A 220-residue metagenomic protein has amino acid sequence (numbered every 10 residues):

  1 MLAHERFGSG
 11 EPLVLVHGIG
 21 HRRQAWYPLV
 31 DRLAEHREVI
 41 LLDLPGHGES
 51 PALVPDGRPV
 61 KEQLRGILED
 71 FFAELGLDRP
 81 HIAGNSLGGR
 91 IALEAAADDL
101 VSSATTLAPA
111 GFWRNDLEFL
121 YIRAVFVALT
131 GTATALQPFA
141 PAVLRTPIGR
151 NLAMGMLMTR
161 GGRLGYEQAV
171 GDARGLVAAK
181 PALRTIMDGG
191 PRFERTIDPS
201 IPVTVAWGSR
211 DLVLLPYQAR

Functional and structural regions predicted by a protein language model:
L2, F7, Y27, I40-L87 (+1 more regions): Active-site loop/oxyanion-hole signature of alpha/beta-hydrolase fold enzymes
G10, G18-H21, S86: Active-site glycine-rich loops that stabilize anionic/oxyanionic intermediates across multiple enzyme folds
G18-P28, V39: Serine-hydrolase catalytic-loop signature spanning alpha/beta hydrolases and amidase-signature enzymes
A97, V101-Q137: Flexible "cap/lid" loop of the alpha/beta hydrolase fold
T106, F139-I197: Conserved alpha/beta-hydrolase catalytic His-Asp/Glu region
P199, V205-W207: Short beta-strand/loop motif that positions the catalytic acidic residue of the alpha/beta-hydrolase fold
I201, L215-R220: Short alpha-helix in the alpha/beta-hydrolase fold that links the catalytic acid
S209-L214: Acidic catalytic loop of the alpha/beta-hydrolase fold
